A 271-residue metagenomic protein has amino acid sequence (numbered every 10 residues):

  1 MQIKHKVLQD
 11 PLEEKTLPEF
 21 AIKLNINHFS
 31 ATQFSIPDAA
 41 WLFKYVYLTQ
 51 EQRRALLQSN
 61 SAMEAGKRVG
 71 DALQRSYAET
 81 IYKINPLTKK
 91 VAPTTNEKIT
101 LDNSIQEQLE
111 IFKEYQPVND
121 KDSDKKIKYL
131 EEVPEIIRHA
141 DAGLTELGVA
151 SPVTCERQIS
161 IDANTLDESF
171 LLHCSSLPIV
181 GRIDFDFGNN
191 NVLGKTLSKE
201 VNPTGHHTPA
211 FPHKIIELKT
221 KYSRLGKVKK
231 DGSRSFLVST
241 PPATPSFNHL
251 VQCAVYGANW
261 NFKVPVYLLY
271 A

Functional and structural regions predicted by a protein language model:
M1-I111: Charged, glycine-rich intrinsically disordered N-terminal tails and low-complexity linkers that flank
M1-Q9, A142-V149, T196-H206: Glycine- and charge-rich intrinsically disordered segments
Q2-K4, K23, T154-S160, P265-Y267: Ser/Thr- (and often Asn-) enriched beta-sheet segments in non-cytosolic proteins
D38, A150-E156, A210-H213: Sequence-level motif detector for i,i+2 pairs with an aromatic at +2
R53-L56, D120, D124, T240: Short coil/turn segments at secondary-structure junctions
E64, R68-S169: A non-catalytic, helix-rich entry segment at domain boundaries
I159-A271: Mg2+/Mn2+-dependent nuclease catalytic core
